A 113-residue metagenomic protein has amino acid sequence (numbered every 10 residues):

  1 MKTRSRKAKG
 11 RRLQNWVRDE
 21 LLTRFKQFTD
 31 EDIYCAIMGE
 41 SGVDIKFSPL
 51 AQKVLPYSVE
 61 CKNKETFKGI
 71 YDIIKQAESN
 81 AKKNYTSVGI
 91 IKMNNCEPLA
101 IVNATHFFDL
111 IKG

Functional and structural regions predicted by a protein language model:
M1-G113: Catalytic phosphate/metal-binding cores of nucleic-acid and nucleotide-processing enzymes, i.e., regions that mediate
